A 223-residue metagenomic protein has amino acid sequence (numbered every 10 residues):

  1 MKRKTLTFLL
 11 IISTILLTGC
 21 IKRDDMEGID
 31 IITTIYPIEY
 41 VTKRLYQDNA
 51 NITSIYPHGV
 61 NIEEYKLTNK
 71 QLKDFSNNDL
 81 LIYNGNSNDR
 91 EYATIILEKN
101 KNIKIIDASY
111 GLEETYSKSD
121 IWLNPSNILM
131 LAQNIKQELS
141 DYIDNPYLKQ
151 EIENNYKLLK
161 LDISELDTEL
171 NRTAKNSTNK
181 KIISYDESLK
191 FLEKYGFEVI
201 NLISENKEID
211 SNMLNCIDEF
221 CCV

Functional and structural regions predicted by a protein language model:
M1-C20: Secretory targeting signatures
G19-V223: Extracytoplasmic metal-acquisition and chelation regions
